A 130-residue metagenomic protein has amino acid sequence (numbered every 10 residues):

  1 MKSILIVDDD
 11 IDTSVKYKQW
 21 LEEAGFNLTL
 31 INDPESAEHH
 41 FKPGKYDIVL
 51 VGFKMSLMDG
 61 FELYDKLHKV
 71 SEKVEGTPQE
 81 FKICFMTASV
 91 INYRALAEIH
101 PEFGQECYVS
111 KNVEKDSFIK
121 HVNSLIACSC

Functional and structural regions predicted by a protein language model:
D8: Conserved acidic carboxylate
I11-T29, F103: Two-component/phosphorelay signaling modules centered on CheY-like receiver
L30-I48: Acidic, metal-coordinating helix/loop segments flanking the phosphotransfer/catalytic sites of two-component signaling
N32-D33, D59-L67: Acidic catalytic/metal-coordinating carboxylates
G52: Active-site residues of response regulator receiver
M55: Receiver (REC) domain active-site loop signature in two-component systems and cognate sites in sensor histidine kinases
E62, P78-Q79, S89-S110, D116-K120: Alpha4 helix (beta4-alpha4-beta5 surface) of REC/receiver domains from two-component response regulators
F118-C130: The C-terminal output helix
